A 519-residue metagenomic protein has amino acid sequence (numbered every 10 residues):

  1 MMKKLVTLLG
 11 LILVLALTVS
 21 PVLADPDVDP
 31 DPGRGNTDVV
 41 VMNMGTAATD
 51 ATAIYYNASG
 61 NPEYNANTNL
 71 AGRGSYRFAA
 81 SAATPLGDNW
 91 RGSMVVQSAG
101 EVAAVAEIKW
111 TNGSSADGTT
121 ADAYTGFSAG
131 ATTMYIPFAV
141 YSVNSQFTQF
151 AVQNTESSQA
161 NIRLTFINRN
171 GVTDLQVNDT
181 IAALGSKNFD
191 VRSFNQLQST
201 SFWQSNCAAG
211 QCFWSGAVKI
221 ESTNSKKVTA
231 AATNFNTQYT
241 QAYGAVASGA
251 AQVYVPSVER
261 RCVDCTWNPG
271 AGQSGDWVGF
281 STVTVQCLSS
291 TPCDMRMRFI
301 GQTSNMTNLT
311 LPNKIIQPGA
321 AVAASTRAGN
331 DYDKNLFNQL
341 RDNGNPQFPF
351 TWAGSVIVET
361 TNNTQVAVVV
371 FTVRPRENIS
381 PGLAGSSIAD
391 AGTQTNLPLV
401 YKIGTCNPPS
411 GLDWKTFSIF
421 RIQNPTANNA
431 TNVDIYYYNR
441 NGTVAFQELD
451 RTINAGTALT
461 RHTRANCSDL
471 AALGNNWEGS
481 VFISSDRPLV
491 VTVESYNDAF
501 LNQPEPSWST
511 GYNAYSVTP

Functional and structural regions predicted by a protein language model:
M1-A24: Sec-dependent, cleavable N-terminal signal peptides
P21-P519: Gly/Pro-rich, tryptophan- and cysteine-flecked surface segments typical of secreted/extracellular proteins
